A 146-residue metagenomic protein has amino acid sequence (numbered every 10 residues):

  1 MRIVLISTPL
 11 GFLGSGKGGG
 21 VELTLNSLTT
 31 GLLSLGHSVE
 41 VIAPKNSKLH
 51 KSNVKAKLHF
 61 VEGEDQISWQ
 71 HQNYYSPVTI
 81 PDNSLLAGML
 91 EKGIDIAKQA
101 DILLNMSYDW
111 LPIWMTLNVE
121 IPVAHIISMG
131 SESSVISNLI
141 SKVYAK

Functional and structural regions predicted by a protein language model:
M1-K146: Catalytic cores of nucleotide-sugar-dependent glycosyltransferases that transfer UDP/GDP/TDP-activated
